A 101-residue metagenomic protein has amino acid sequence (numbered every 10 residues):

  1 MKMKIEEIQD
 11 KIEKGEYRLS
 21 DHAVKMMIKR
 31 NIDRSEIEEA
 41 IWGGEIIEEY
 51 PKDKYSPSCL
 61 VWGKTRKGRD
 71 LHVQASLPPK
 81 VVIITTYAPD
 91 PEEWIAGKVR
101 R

Functional and structural regions predicted by a protein language model:
M1-R101: Ribonuclease/tRNase effector modules and their secretory precursors
